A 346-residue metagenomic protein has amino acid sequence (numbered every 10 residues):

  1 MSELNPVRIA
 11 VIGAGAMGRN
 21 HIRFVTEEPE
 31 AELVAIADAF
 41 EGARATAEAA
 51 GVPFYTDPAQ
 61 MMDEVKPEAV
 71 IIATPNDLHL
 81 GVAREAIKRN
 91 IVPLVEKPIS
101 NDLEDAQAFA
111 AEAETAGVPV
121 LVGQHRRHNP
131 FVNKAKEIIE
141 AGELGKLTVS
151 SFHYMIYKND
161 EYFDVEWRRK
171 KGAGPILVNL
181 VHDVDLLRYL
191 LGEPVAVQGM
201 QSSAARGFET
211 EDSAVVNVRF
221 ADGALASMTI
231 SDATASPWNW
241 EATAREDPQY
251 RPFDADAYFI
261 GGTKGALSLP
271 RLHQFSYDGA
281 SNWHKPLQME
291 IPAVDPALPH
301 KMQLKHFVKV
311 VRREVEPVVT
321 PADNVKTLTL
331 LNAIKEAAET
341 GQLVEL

Functional and structural regions predicted by a protein language model:
M1-A50: N-terminal Rossmann-like dinucleotide-binding module
M1-L4, V11, A69-I72, L269-P270 (+1 more regions): C-terminal helix-rich "cap/oligomerization" subdomain common to oxidoreductases
H21, A39, V52-E112: Beta-loop-alpha module in the N-terminal Rossmann-like domain of NAD(P)-dependent dehydrogenases, especially those
A31-L33, P67, L147, P194: Core-facing hydrophobic residues within beta-strands of well-ordered domains
T56, I72, V95, V120-V122 (+3 more regions): Hydrophobic residues in well-ordered beta-strands that form the structural core
P119, R126-V218, G341: Predominantly a Rossmann-like dinucleotide-binding segment in NAD(P)-dependent oxidoreductases
G207-E211, A221-M302: NAD(P)-dinucleotide binding in Rossmann-like oxidoreductases
